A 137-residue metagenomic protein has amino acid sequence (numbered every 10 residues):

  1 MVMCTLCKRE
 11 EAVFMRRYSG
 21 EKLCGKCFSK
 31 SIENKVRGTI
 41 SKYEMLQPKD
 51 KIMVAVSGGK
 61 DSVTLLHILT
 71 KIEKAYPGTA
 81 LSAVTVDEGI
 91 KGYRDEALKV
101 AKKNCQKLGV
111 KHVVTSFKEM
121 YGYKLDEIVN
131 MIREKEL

Functional and structural regions predicted by a protein language model:
M1: Nucleotide/phosphate-binding catalytic cleft detector across ATP-hydrolyzing and phosphate-transferring enzymes
C4-L137: ATP-dependent adenylation/nucleotidyltransferase module used to activate substrates
